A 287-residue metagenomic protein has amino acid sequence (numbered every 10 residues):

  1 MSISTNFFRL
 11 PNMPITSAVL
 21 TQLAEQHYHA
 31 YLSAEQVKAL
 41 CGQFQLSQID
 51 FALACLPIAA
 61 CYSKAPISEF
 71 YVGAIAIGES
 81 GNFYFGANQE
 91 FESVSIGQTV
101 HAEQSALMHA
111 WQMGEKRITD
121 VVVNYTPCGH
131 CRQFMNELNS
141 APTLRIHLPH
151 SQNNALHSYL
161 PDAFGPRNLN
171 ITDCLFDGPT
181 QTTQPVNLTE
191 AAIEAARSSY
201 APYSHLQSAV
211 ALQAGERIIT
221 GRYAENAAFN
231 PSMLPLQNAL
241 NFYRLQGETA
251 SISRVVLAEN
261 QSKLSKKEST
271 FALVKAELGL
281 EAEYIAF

Functional and structural regions predicted by a protein language model:
M1-H130, F134-F287: Zinc-dependent deaminase catalytic domain
